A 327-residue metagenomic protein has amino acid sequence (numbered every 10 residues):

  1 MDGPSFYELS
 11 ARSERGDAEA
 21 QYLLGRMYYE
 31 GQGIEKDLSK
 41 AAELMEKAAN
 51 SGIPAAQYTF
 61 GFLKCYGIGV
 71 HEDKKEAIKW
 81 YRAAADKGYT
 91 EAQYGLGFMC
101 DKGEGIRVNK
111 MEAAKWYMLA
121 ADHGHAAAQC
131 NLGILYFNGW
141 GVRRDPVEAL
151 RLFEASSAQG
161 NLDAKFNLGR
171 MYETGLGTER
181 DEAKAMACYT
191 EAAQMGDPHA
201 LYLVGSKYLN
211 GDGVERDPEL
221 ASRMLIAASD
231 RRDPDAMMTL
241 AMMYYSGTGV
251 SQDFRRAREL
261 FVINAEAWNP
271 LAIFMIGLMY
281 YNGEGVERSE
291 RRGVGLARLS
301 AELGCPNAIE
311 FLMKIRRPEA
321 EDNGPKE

Functional and structural regions predicted by a protein language model:
M1-P4, L299-E327: Terminal, low-structured helical/coil segments at or just beyond the last alpha-helical repeat
M1-Q32: N-terminal segments that cap or nucleate solenoid repeat domains
E14-D17, E30-Q32, D37, N50-I53 (+21 more regions): Short helix-capping/linker turns of helical repeat alpha-solenoids
L23-E30, I34, T59-Y66, V70 (+14 more regions): Hydrophobic face of amphipathic alpha-helices that form TPR/SEL1-like repeat modules and related alpha-solenoid
L203, I226, M238-S246, S251-F311: Ankyrin-repeat and related helical/solenoid repeat scaffolds used for protein-protein interactions
